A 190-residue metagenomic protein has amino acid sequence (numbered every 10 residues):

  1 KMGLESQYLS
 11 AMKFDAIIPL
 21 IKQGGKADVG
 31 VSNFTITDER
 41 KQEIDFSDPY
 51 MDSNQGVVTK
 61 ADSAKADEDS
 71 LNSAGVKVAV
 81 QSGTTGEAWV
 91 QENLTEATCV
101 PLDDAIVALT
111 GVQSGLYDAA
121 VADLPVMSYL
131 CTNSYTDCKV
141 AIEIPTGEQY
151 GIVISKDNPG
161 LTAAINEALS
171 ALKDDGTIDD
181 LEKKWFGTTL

Functional and structural regions predicted by a protein language model:
K1, D52-L109, L124-S128, P159: Bilobed "Venus flytrap"/periplasmic-binding protein-like clamshell domains and structurally analogous long
E5-S70, K139, I144: Acidic, polar ligand-binding/catalytic clefts
Q7-L20, A64-A66, S82, V100-T110 (+2 more regions): Short helix-initiation/N-cap motifs at beta->coil->alpha
K13-I17, G30, D67, G86 (+4 more regions): Stable alpha-helical elements in mature extracytoplasmic
I21-K22, L71, V112-Q113, I152 (+1 more regions): Hydrophobic residues within well-ordered alpha-helices
S32-E43, Q91, Q113-G147: A ligand-binding cleft/hinge motif common to bilobed small-molecule-binding domains
M51-T59, L124, S128-S170, T188-L190: Periplasmic-binding protein-like
T85-L102, C138-A141, E167-L190: Ligand-binding clefts/hinges and TM-proximal coupling segments of bilobed small-molecule sensing domains
